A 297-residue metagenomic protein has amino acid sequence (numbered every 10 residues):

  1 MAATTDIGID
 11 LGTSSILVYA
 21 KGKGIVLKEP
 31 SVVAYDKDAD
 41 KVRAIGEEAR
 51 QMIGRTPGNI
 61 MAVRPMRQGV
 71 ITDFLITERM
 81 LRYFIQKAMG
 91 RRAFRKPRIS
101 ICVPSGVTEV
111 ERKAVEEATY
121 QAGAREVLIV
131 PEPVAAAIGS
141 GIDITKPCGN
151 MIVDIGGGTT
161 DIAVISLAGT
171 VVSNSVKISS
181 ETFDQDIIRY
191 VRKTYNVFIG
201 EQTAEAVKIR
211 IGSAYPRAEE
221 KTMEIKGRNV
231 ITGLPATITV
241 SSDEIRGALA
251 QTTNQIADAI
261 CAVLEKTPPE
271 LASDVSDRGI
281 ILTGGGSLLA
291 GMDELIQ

Functional and structural regions predicted by a protein language model:
M1-I155, A163-I280, S287-Q297: Nucleotide/phosphate-binding catalytic cleft detector across ATP-hydrolyzing and phosphate-transferring enzymes
